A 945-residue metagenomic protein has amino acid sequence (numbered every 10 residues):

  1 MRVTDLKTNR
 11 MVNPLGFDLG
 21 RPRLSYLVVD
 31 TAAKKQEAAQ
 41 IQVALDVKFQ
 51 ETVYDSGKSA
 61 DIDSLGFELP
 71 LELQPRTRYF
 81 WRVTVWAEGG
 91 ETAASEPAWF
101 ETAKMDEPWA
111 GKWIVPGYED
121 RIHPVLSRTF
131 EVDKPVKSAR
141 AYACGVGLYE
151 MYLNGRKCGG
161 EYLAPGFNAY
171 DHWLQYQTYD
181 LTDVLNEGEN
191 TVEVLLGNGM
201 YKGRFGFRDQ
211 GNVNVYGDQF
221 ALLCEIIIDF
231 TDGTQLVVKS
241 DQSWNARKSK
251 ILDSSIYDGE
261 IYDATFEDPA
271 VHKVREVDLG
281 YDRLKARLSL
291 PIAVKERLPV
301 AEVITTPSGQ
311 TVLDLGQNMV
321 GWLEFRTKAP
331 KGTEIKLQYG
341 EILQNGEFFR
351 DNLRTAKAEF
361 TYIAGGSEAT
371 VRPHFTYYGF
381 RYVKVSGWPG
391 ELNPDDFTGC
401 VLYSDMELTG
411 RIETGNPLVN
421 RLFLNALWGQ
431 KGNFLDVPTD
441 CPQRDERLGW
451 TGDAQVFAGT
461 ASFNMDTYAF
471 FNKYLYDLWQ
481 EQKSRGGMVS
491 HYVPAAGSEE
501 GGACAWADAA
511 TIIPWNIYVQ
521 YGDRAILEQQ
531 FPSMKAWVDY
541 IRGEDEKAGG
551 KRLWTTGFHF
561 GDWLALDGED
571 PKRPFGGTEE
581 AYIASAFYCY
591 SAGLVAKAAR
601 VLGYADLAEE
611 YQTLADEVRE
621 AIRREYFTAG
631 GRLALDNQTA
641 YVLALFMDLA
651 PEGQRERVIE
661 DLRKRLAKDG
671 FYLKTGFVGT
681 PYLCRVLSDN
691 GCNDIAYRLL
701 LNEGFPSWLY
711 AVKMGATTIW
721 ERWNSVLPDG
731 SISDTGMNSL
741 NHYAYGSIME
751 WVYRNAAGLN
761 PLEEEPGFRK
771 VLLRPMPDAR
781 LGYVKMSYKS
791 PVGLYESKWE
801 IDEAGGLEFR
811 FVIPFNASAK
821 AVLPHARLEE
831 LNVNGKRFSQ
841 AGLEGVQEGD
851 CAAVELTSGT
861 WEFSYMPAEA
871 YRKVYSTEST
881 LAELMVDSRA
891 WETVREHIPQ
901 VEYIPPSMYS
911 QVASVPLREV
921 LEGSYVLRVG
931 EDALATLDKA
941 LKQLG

Functional and structural regions predicted by a protein language model:
M1-R78, R82-R444, G452, A469-F470 (+4 more regions): Extracellular/oxidizing-compartment recognition motifs
A139-Y142, L153, W322-E341, F375 (+6 more regions): Alpha-helical support elements that line or immediately flank enzyme active sites and cofactor-binding pockets
L148, D241-S243, R247, L392-N425 (+9 more regions): Active-site acid/base region of carbohydrate-active enzymes
V192, D263, D445-E446, N464 (+6 more regions): C-terminal capping/lid segments that line or modulate ligand- or cofactor-binding pockets
G211-I227, T234-F266, E276-D278, A286-R297 (+2 more regions): Non-catalytic C-terminal accessory modules of carbohydrate-active enzymes
P514, C589-A592, A596: Non-transmembrane amphipathic alpha-helical segments
V874-A933: Compact, charge-rich alpha-helical regulatory domains located at protein termini
